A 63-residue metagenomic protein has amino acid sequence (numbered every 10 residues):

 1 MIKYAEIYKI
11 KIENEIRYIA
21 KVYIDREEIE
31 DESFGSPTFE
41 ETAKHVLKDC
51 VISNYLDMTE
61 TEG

Functional and structural regions predicted by a protein language model:
M1, T59-G63: Short intrinsically disordered terminal tails
M1-I19: Short N-terminal "domain-start" leader segments that mark the transition from disordered tails or signal peptides into
N14-E32: A short, structured beta-strand/loop element
E27, F34-T59: A short, charged, amphipathic alpha-helix used as a generic interaction element across diverse proteins
